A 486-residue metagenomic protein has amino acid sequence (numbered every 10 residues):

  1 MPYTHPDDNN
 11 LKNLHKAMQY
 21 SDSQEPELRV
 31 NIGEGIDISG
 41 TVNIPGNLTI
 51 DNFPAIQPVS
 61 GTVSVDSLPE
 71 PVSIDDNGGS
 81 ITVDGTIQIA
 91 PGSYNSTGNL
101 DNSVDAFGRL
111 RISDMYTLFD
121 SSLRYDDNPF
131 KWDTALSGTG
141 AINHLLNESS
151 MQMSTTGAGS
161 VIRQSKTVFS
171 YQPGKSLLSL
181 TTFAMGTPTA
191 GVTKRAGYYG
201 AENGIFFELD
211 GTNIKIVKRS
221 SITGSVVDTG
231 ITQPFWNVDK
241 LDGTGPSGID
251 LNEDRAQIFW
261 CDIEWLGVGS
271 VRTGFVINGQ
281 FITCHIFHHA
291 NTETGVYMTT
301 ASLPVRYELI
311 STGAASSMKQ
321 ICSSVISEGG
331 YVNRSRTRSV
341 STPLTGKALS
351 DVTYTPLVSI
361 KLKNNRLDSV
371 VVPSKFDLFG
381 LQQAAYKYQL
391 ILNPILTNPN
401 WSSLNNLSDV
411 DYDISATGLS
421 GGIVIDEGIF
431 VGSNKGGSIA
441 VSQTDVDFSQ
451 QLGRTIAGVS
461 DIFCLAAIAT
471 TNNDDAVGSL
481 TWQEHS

Functional and structural regions predicted by a protein language model:
M1-T134, V332-A385, G428, S433: Extended, low-complexity segments enriched in Ser/Thr/Gly and acidic residues that occur primarily in surface-exposed
N13-A17, I205-T212, I263: Broad, structure-driven detector of short, well-ordered beta-strand segments within folded domains
A90-R219, G224, I231-N237, H288-T353 (+2 more regions): Low-complexity, Ser/Thr/Pro/Gly-rich disordered linker/stalk regions
Y171-M185, G329-A469, V477-H485: Beta-rich globular "head" domains
T189-G211, Q280-T283, V459, A467-S486: C-terminal interaction-tip segments
S225-I258: Short, aromatic/His-centered strand-loop micro-motif at the edge of beta-sheets
D254-S270: Localized edge beta-strand/strand-to-loop motifs within extracellular or lumenal beta-rich domains
T273-F275, L390: Conserved aromatic beta-strand anchor motif in extracellular beta-sandwich/beta-rich domains
